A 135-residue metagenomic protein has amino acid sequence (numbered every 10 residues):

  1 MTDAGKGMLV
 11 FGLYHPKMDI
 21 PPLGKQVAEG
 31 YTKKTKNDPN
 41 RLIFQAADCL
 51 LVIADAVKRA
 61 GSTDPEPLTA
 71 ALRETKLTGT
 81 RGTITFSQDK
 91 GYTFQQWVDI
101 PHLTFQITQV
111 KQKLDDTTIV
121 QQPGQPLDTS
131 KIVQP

Functional and structural regions predicted by a protein language model:
M1-P135: Extracytosolic ligand-binding ectodomains
